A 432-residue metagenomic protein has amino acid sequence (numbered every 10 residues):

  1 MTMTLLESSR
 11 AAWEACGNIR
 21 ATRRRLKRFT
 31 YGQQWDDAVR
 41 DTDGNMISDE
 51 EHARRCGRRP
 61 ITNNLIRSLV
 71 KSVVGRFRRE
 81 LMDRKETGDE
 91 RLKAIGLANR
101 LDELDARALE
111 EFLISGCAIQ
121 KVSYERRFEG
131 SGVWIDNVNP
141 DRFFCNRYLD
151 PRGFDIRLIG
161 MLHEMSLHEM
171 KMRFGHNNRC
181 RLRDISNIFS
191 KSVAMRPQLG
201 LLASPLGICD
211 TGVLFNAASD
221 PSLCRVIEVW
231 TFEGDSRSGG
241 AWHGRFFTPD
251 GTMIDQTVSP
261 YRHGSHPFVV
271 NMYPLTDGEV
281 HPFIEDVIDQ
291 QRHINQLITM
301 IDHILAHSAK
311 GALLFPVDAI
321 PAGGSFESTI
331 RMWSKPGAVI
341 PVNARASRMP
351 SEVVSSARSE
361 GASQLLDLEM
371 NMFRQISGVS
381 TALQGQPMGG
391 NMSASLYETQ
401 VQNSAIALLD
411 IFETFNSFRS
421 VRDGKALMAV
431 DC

Functional and structural regions predicted by a protein language model:
M1-H243, F247-P249, A309, G361 (+1 more regions): Extended, helix-rich architectural segments
R59-P60, N64-G96, Y124, G244-V280 (+2 more regions): Long amphipathic alpha-helical segments
V287: His/Asp/Glu-rich acidic catalytic environments and adjacent acidic regulatory segments
Q291: Conserved short S/T/G-enriched processing/targeting/catalytic segments and their helical context
